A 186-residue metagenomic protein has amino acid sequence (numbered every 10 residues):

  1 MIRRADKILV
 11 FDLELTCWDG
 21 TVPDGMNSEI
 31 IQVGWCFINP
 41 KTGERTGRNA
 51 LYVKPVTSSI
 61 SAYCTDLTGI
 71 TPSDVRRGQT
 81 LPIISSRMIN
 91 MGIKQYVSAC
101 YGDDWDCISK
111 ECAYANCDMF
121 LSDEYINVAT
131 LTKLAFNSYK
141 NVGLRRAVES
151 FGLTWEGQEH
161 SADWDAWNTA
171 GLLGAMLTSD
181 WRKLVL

Functional and structural regions predicted by a protein language model:
M1-R3, S150, W167-L186: Acidic two-metal-ion nuclease catalytic site recognized across multiple nuclease folds, prominently DnaQ/RNase D-T
I2-A115, M119-S122, R145-G157: Conserved non-catalytic scaffold segment of RNase H-like nuclease domains
F11, I126, W164: Active-site flanking residues adjacent to catalytic metal/cofactor-binding acidic residues
S86, D106, I126-A129, W167-A170: Non-catalytic, well-ordered alpha-helical scaffold segments
I126-N141: Short alpha-helix plus adjacent loop in nuclease-associated cores
R146, W164-W167: A broad detector of short, well-ordered amphipathic alpha-helices that serve as recognition/interaction surfaces
H160-A162: Short glycine/threonine-rich catalytic loop with a Thr-x-Gly-x-Asp
